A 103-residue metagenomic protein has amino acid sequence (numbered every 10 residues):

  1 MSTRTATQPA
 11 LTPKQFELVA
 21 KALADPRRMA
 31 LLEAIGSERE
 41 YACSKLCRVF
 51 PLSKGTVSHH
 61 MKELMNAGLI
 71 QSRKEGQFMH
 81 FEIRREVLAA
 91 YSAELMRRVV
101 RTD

Functional and structural regions predicted by a protein language model:
M1-F16, E33-S37, R84-D103: Amphipathic alpha-helical dimerization/coiled-coil segments that flank or bridge DNA-binding/regulatory modules
K14-S53, E75-V87: N-terminal helix-turn-helix DNA-binding core of bacterial DNA-binding proteins
L32, N66-A67: Extended rod-forming repeat segments used as scaffolds/tethers
R48, M65-N66: Alpha-helical residues within the helix-turn-helix
M61-K62: Short, hydrophobic-biased segments on the C-terminal half of alpha helices that form "recognition helices"
